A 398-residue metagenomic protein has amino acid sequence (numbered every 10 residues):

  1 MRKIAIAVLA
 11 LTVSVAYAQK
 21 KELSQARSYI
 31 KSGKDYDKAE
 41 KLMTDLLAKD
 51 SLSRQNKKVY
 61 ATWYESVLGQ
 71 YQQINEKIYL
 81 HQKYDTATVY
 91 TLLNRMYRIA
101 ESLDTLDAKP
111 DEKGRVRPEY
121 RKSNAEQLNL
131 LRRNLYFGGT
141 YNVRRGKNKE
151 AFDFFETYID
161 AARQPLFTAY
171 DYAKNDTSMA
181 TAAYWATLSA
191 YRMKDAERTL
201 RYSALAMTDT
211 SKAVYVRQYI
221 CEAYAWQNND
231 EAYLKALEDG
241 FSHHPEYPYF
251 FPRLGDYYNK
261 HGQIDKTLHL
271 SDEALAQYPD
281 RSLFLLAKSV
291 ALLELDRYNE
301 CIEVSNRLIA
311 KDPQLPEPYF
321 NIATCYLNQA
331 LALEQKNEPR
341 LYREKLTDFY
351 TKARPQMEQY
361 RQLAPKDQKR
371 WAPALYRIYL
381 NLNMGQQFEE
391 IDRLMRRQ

Functional and structural regions predicted by a protein language model:
Q19-L80, Y84-T88: Start-of-domain marker
Q25-A26, K38, W63, Q70 (+9 more regions): Structural register within alpha-helical repeat arrays
Y29, V67, N142, A183 (+7 more regions): Residue at a conserved register position within TPR or TPR-like alpha-solenoid repeats
S51-R54, R163, T210-S211, P245 (+3 more regions): Short coil turns that delineate tetratricopeptide repeat
N56-V59, F167-D171, A182, Y215-V216 (+4 more regions): TPR alpha-solenoid repeat register
S66-R145, D160-A180, L327-Q356: Short coil/linker segments at helix-helix boundaries
